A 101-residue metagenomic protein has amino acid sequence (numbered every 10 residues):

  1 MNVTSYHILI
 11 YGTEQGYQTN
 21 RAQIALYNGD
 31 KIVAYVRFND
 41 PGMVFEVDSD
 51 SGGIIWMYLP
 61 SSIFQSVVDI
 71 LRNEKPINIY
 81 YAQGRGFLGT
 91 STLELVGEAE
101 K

Functional and structural regions predicted by a protein language model:
M1-F38: OB-fold ssDNA-binding interfaces and closely related basic DNA-contact patches used across DNA replication/repair
M1-N2, Y11-T13, G52-M57, G97: Short linear motifs at secondary-structure transitions and domain/linker junctions
S5-H7, Q18, L59-S62, L71: Short amphipathic alpha-helical surface micro-motifs
E14-Y17, V44-D48, V96-K101: Low-complexity, polar-biased intrinsically disordered regions enriched in Pro/Ser/Thr/Gly
Q23-L26, F45-V47, F87-T90, L95: Generic recognition of long tandem-repeat/solenoid scaffolds
Y35-I70: Acidic, aromatic-enriched beta-alpha/helix-loop junctions
P60-K101: Short, compact, well-ordered microdomains
